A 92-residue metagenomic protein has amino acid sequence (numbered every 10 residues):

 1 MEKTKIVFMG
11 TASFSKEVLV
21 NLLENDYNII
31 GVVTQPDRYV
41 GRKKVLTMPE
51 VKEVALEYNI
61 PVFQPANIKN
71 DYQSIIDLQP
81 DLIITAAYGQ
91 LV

Functional and structural regions predicted by a protein language model:
M1-V92: One-carbon transfer enzymes
